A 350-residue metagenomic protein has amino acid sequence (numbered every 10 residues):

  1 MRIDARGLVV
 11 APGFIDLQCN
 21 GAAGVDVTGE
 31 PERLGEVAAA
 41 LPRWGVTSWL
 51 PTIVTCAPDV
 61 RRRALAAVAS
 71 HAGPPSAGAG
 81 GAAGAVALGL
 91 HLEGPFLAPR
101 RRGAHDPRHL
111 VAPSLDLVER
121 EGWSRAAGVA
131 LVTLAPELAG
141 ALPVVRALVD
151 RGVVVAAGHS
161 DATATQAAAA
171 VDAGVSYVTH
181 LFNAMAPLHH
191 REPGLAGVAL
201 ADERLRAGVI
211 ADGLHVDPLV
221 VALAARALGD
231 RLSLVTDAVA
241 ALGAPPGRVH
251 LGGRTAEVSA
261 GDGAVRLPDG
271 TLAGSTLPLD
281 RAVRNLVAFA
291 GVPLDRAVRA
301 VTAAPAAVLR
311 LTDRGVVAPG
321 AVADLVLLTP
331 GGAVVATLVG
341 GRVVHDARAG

Functional and structural regions predicted by a protein language model:
M1-A39: Replace "His-x-His-based motif
G7, Q18, L41, L92 (+5 more regions): Conserved, mostly hydrophobic/aromatic
N20-A23, G35-A64, A85-A98, A126-E137 (+5 more regions): Divalent metal-dependent hydrolysis catalytic cores, especially in the metallo-beta-lactamase
A39-L50, P58, A98-A126, A169-L181 (+4 more regions): Active-site gating loops and adjacent loop-to-helix segments of metal-dependent hydrolytic enzymes
A64-E93, R100-A164: Metal-dependent enolase-superfamily TIM-barrel catalytic cores that perform enediolate-based chemistry
V118-E119, W123-P245: Active-site core of metal-dependent hydrolases
G194-G208, G213, A225-T236, L242-A321 (+1 more regions): His/Asp/Glu-enriched, well-ordered alpha-helical/loop segment that forms or immediately abuts the divalent-metal
V316-G350: C-terminal cap of metal-dependent C-N hydrolases
